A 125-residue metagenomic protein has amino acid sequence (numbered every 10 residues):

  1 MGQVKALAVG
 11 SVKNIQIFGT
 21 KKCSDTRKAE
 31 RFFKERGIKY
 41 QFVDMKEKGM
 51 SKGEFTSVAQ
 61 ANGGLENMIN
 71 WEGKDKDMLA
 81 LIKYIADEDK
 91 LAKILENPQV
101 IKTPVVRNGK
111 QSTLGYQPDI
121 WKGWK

Functional and structural regions predicted by a protein language model:
G2-G19, P104, L114, D119-K125: Long, low-complexity, intrinsically disordered polar/charged segments
Q3, V9, S24, K28 (+3 more regions): Residue-level detector of functional hotspots within protein domains
K5-R36, Y40-M45: Local sequence-structure signature of Cys/Sec-based thiol-disulfide redox active-site neighborhoods
E47-K125: Thiol/selenol-based redox catalytic cores and closely related redox-interacting motifs
